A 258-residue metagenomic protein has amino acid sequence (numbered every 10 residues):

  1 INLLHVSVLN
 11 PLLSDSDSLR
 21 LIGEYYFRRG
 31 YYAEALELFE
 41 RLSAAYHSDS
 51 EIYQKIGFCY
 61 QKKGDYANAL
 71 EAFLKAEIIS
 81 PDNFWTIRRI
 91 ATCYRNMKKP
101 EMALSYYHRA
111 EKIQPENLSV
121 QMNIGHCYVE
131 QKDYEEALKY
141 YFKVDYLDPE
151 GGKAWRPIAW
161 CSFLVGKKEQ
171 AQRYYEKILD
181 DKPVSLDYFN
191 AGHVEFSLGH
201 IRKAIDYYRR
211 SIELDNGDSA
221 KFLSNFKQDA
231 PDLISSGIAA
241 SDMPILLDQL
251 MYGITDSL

Functional and structural regions predicted by a protein language model:
I1-S18: TPR-adjacent "capping" and linker segments in tetratricopeptide-repeat scaffold/adaptor proteins
D17, E51, W85, S119 (+3 more regions): Start-of-helix register in tetratricopeptide repeats
R28, K62, N96, E130 (+3 more regions): Register position in tetratricopeptide repeats
S43-A44, L74-I78, H108-K112, F142-Y146 (+2 more regions): Conserved structural position within tetratricopeptide repeats
D215-L258: Terminal, low-structured helical/coil segments at or just beyond the last alpha-helical repeat
